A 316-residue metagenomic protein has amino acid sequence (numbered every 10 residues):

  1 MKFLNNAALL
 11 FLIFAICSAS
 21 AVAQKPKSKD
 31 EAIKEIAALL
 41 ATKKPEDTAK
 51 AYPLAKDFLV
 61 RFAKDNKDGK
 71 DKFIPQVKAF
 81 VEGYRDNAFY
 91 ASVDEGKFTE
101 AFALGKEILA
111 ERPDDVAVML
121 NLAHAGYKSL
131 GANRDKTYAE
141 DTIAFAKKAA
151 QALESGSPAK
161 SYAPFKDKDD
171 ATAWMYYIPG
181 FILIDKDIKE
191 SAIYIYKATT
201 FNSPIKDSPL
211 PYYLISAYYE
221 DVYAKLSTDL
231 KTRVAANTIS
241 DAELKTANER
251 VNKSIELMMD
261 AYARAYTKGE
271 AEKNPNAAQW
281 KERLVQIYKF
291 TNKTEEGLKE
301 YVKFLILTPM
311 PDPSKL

Functional and structural regions predicted by a protein language model:
A8-S18: Bacterial N-terminal signal peptides
S20-E95: N-terminal leader/linker segments that initiate helical-solenoid repeat arrays
K34, F80-G83, N87, N121 (+4 more regions): "A position-specific structural signal for the A-helix of alpha-solenoid helical repeats
P45-A49, N66-P75, G83, A91 (+3 more regions): Short coil/linker segments at helix-helix boundaries
A55, G105, A146, I195-Y196 (+1 more regions): Hydrophobic/aromatic packing residues within the alpha-helices of TPR/SEL1-like helical repeat arrays
A63, A110-D114, E154, D170 (+2 more regions): Short coil turns that delineate tetratricopeptide repeat
D68, V118, A159, M175 (+5 more regions): TPR alpha-solenoid repeat register
K160-S161, A236, E249, R264-L316: Terminal, low-structured helical/coil segments at or just beyond the last alpha-helical repeat
